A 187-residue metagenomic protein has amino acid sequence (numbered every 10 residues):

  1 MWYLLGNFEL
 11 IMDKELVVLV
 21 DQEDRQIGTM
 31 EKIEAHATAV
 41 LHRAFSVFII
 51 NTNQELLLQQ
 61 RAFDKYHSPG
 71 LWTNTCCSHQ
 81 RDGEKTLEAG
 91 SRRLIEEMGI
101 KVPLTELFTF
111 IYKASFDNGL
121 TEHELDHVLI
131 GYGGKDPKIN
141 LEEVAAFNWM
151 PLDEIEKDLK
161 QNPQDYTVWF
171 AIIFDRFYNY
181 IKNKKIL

Functional and structural regions predicted by a protein language model:
L4-L10, E31-I33, G70, D82 (+2 more regions): Nudix hydrolase/Nudix homology domain
I11-S46, T52: Acidic, metal-coordinating catalytic segment for phosphate/diphosphate chemistry, firing primarily on the Nudix
Q26, H36-A37, S68, C76 (+4 more regions): Glycine-rich, flexible loop/turn motifs
E34-F45, E55-R92, E96: Conserved Nudix-box catalytic region and its N-terminal flanking loop in Nudix hydrolases and closely related
A39, N53, I95-P137: Active-site segment of metal-dependent pyrophosphate-handling enzymes, primarily the Nudix hydrolase catalytic core
